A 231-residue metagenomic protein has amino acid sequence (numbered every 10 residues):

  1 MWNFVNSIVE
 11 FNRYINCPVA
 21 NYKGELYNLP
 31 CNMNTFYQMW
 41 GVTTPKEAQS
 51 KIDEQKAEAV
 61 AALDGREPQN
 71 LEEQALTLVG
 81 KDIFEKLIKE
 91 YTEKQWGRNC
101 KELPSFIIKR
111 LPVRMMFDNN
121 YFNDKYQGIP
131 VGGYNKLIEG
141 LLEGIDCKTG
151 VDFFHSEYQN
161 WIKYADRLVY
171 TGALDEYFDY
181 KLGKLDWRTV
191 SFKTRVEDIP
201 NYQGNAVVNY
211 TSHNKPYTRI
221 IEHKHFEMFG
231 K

Functional and structural regions predicted by a protein language model:
W2-K23, I83-K86: A short alpha-helix-loop-beta-strand transition element characteristic of N-terminal alpha/beta dinucleotide-binding
V5-V9, A75, L141, E227-G230: Hydrophobic, Leu/Ile/Phe/Ala-enriched alpha-helical segments that form helix-helix packing faces
N12-Y14, M39, E47-Q49, W187-S191 (+1 more regions): Short, low-complexity, polar/charged sequence segments that are solvent-exposed and flexible
Y14-N16, K148-D152, H223: Conserved beta-strand termini and adjacent loop/short-helix elements that scaffold enzyme active sites in alpha/beta
A20-R167, T171-F178: Active-site/ligand-binding neighborhood in enzyme catalytic cores
F154-K231: Mid-domain catalytic core of redox enzymes that form a hydrophobic substrate pocket/lid adjacent to a catalytic redox
